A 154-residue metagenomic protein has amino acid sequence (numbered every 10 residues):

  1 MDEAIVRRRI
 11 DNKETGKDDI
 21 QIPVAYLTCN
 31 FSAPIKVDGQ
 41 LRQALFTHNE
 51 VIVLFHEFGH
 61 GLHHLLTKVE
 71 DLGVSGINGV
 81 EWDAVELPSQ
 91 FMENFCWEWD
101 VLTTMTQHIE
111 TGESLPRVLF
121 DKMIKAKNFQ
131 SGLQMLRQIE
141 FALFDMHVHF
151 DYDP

Functional and structural regions predicted by a protein language model:
M1-P154: Cation-handling catalytic/transport regions enriched in His/Asp/Glu
